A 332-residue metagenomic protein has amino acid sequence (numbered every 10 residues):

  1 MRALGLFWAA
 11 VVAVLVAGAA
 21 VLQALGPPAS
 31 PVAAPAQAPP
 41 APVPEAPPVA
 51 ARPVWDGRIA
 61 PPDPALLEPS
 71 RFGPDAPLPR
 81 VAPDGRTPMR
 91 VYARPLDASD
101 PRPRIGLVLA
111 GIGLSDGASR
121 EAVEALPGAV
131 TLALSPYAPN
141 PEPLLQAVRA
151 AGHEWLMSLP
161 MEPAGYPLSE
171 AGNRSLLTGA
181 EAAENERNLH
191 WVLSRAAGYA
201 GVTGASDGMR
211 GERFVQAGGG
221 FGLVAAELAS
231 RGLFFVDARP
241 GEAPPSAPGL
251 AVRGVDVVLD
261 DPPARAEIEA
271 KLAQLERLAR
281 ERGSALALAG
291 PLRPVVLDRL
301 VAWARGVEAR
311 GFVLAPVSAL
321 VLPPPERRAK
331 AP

Functional and structural regions predicted by a protein language model:
M1-V21: Membrane interfacial helix-start segments of signal peptides and signal-anchor transmembrane helices
V21-P83: Juxtamembrane proline-rich low-complexity "stalk" or linker regions positioned immediately after a signal peptide
R86-E170: Active-site beta->alpha N-cap acidic-glycine motif
P101-R104, V123-T131, Y199, E227-R231 (+1 more regions): Short, surface-exposed connector motifs at secondary-structure boundaries
I105-L109, V130-L134, W155-L159, A200-G204 (+4 more regions): Hydrophobic faces of well-ordered beta-strands that scaffold small-molecule active sites in alpha/beta enzyme cores
N140, A150-H153, E170-L193: Catalytic-core regions of hydrolytic enzymes
G179, A183-E269, P291-V307: Catalytic domains of cell-wall/extracellular-matrix polysaccharide-remodeling enzymes, centered on de-N-acetylation
V255-P332: C-terminal active-site rim and adjoining tail of enzyme catalytic domains
